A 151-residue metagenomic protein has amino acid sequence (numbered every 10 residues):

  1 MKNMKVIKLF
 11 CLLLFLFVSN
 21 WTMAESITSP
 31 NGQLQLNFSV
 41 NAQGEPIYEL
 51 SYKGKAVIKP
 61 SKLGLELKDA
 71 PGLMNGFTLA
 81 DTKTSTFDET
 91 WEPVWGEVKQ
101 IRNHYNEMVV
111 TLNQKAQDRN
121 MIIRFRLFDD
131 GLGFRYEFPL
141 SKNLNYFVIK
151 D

Functional and structural regions predicted by a protein language model:
M4-K5, W91: Hydrophobic alpha-helical segments, principally membrane-spanning helices and signal/leader peptides
K5-L12: Sec-dependent signal peptide recognition, specifically the positively charged N-region followed immediately by
S26-D151: N-terminal accessory beta-strand-rich subdomains and adjacent acidic, glycine-rich linkers that precede catalytic cores
